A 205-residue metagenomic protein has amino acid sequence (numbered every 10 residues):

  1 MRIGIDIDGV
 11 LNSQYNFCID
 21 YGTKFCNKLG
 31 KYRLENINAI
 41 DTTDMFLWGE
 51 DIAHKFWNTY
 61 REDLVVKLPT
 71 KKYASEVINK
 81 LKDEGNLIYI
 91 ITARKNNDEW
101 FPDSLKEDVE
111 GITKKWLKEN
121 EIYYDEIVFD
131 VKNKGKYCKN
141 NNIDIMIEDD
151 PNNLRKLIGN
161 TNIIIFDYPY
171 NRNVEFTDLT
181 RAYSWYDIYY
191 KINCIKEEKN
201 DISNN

Functional and structural regions predicted by a protein language model:
M1-I52: Active-site neighborhood of HAD-like aspartate-dependent phosphohydrolases
D6, I91-A93, F166: Short hydrophobic segments within beta-strands
N12-Q14, D98, L154-R155, N173: Conserved protein kinase catalytic core
Q14, T92-K95, D150: Short, well-ordered beta-to-alpha junction loops that form the rim of enzyme active sites and present histidine/acidic
F46-R61, I88: Short, basic/glycine-rich phosphate-binding loops at helix/coil junctions that contact nucleotide phosphates
V65-P69, A74-E110: Substrate-recognition element of Asp-dependent hydrolases with the DxDx(T/V) motif
N86, D103-I145, D150-N205: C-terminal cap/substrate-recognition subdomain and adjoining C-terminal extension of metal-dependent phosphatase-like
